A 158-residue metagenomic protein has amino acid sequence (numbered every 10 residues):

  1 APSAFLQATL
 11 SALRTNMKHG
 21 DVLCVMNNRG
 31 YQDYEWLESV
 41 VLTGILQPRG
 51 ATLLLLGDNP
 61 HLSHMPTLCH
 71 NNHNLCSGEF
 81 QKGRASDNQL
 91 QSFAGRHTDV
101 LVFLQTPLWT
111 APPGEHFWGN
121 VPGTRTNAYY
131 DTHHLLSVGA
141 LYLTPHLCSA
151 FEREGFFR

Functional and structural regions predicted by a protein language model:
A1-R158: Extracellular glycan-modifying ectodomains
